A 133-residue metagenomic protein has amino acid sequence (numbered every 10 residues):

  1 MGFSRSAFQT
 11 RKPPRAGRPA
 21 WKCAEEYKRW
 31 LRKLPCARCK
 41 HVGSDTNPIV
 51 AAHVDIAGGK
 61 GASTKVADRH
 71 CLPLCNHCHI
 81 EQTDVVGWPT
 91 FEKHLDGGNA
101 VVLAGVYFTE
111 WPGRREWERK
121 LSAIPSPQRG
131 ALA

Functional and structural regions predicted by a protein language model:
M1-K28, K33-P48, A104, F108-A133: A boundary/linker detector
L31, H53, C75: Divalent metal-coordination and catalytic microenvironments
K33, R69-L72: Residues immediately within or flanking Cys/His clusters that coordinate Zn2+ in small zinc-binding modules
K40, N76-H79: Cys/His-coordinated zinc-binding microdomains
D45-A62: Short recognition patches in nucleic-acid-associated and regulatory proteins
I49, L72-P73: A broad, low-specificity signal marking well-ordered, structured residues that form hydrophobic/aromatic
K60-H70, I80-A133: Polybasic, low-complexity binding patches
